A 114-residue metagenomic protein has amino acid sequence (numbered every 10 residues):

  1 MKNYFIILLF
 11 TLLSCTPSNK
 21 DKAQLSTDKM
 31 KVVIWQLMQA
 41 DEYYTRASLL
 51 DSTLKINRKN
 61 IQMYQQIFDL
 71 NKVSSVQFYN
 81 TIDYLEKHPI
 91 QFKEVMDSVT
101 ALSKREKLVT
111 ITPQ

Functional and structural regions predicted by a protein language model:
M1-L8: Sec-dependent signal peptide recognition, specifically the positively charged N-region followed immediately by
T11-S14: C-terminal motif of bacterial Sec signal peptides marking the signal peptidase cleavage site
T16-N19: Bacterial signal peptide processing site
Q24-Y44: Post-signal peptide N-terminal segment of mature Sec-exported envelope proteins
L50-Q114: Compact alpha-helical subdomains of small soluble proteins
